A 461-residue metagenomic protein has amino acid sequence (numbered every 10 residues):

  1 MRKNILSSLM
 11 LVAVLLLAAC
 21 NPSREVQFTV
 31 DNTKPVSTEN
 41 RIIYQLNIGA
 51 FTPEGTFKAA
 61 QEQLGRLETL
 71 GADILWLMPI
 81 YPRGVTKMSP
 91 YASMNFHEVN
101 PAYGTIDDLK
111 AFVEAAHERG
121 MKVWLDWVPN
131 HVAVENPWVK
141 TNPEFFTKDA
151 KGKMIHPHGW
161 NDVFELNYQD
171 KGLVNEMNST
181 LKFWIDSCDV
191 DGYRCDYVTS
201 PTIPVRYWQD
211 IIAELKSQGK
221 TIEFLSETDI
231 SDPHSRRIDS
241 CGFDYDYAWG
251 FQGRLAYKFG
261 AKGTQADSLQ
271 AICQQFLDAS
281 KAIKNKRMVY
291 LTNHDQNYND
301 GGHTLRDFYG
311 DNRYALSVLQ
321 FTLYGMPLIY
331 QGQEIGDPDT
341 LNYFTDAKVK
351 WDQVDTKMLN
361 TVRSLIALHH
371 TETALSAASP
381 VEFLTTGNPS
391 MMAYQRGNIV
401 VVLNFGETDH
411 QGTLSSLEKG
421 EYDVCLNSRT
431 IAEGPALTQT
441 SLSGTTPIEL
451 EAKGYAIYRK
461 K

Functional and structural regions predicted by a protein language model:
M1-V26: Bacterial Sec-dependent N-terminal signal peptides
C20-I48, T52-P82, K110, A115 (+4 more regions): Carbohydrate-interacting/catalytic domains
R24-K58, E62-I74, P79-C188, R206 (+2 more regions): Substrate-binding/active-site clefts of carbohydrate-active enzymes
I42-Y44, L75-L77, V123-L125, Y193 (+3 more regions): Hydrophobic faces of well-ordered beta-strands that scaffold small-molecule active sites in alpha/beta enzyme cores
W76-T86, D126-E135, D196-T202, E227-D232 (+2 more regions): Short, solvent-exposed turn/loop segments enriched in Gly/Ser/Thr/Pro and often Arg
D196-R287, L319, G336-T373, Q395 (+2 more regions): Active-site-proximal helices and loops of the catalytic beta/alpha 8
A282-R306: Active-site clefts of carbohydrate-active enzymes
A315-T322: Hydrophobic targeting/anchoring helices
